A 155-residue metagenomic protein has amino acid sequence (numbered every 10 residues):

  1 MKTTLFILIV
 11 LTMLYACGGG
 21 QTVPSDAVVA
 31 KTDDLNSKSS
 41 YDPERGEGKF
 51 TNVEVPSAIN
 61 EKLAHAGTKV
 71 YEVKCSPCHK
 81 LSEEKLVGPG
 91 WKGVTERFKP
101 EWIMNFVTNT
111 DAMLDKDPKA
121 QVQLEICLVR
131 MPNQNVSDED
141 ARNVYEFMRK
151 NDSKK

Functional and structural regions predicted by a protein language model:
M1-Y15: Sec-dependent bacterial lipoprotein signal peptides
C17-Q21: Bacterial signal peptide processing site
P24, V28-V70: Electrostatic cytochrome c docking/interface patches
L63, Y71-K74, S82, R130 (+1 more regions): Short pre-active-site segment immediately N-terminal to redox-active cysteine/selenocysteine motifs in thiol-based
T68, H79-N109: Gly/Gly-Pro-rich "capping" loops immediately C-terminal to redox-active cysteine motifs in periplasmic/lumenal
H79, D111, M148-D152: Protein kinase-like catalytic domain
L86-V94, D111-D140: Axial heme c-ligation environment in periplasmic c-type cytochrome domains
E101-F106, V129-K155: C-terminal capping alpha-helices of c-type cytochrome domains
